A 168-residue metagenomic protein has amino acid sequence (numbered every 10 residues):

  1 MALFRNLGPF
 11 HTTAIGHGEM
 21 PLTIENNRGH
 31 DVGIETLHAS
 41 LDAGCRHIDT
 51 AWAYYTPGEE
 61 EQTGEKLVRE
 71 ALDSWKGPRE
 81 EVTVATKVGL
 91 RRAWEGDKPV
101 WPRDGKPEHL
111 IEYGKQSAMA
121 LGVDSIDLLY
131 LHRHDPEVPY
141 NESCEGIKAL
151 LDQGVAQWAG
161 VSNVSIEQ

Functional and structural regions predicted by a protein language model:
M1-T83: N-terminal binding-site loop/beta-alpha segment at the start of enzyme catalytic domains that lines or forms
L7-E25, A85-W101, S125, Y130: N-terminal small/glycine-rich loop or linker at the start of catalytic domains across soluble metabolic enzymes
H17-E19, E65, L90, V155 (+1 more regions): Gly/Ser/Thr-rich helix-start
P21, W52-Y54, V88-R92, H132-D135 (+1 more regions): Active-site-proximal loop/turn and secondary-structure-junction residues that shape catalytic pockets, frequently
E25, T56-G58, W94, P136-P139: Glycine/Thr-rich phosphate-binding loops of Rossmann-like dinucleotide-binding domains
H47-A51, T83-T86, S125-Y130, G160-V161: Short beta-strand segments at enzyme active-site cores
L67-A71, T83, K87, H109 (+2 more regions): Generic beta-strand or strand-like secondary-structure segments
E95-Q168: Glycine/proline-rich, positively charged, aromatic-decorated active-site loop/lid region on the catalytic face
